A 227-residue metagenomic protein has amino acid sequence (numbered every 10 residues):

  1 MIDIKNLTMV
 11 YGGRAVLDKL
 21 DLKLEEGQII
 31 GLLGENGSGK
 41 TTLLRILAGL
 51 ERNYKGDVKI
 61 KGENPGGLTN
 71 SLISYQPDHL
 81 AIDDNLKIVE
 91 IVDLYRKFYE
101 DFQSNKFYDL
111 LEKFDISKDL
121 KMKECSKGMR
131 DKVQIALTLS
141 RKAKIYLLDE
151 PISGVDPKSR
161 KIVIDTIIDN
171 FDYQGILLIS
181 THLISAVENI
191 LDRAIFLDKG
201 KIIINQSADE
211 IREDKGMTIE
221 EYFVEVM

Functional and structural regions predicted by a protein language model:
I2-I4, L17: Conserved structural motif at the start of ABC-family nucleotide-binding domains
L33-E35: The feature captures the beta-strand-to-loop junction immediately N-terminal to the Walker
A48: Helix-to-loop junction immediately C-terminal to a conserved catalytic motif
K55-T69: Conserved ABC transporter NBD signature motif
D78-V133: ABC-family P-loop ATPase nucleotide-binding domains
Y146-E150, V155: Catalytic Walker B motif of ABC-type/P-loop ATPase nucleotide-binding domains
N205-Q206: ABC ATPase "signature
